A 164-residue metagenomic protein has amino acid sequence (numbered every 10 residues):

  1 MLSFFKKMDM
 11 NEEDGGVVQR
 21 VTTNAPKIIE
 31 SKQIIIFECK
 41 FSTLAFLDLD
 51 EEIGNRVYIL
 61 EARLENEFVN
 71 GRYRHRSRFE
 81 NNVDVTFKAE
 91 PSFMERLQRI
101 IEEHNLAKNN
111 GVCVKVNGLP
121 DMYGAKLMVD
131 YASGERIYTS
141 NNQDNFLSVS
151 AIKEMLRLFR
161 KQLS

Functional and structural regions predicted by a protein language model:
L2-N55, V85-F87, S92, R99-S164: Short, well-ordered, aromatic-rich surface patches in folded extracellular/luminal domains
L47-D48, R63, E67: Acidic/polar residues at beta-strand termini and the immediately following turn/coil
V57-E65, K126: Short, surface-exposed charged micro-motifs
E67-V69, R136: Hydrophobic residues embedded in beta-strands of well-ordered beta-sheets
N70-D84: Acidic/histidine-rich, surface-exposed loop or edge segments in extracytoplasmic proteins
